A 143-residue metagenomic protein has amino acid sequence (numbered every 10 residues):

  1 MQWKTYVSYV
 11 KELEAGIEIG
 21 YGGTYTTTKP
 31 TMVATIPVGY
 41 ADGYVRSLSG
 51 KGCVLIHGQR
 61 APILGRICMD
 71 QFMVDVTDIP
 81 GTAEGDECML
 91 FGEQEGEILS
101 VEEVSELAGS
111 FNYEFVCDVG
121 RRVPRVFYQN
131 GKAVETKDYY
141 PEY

Functional and structural regions predicted by a protein language model:
M1-Y143: Active-site anion/phosphate-binding pocket segments in diverse small-molecule metabolic enzymes
